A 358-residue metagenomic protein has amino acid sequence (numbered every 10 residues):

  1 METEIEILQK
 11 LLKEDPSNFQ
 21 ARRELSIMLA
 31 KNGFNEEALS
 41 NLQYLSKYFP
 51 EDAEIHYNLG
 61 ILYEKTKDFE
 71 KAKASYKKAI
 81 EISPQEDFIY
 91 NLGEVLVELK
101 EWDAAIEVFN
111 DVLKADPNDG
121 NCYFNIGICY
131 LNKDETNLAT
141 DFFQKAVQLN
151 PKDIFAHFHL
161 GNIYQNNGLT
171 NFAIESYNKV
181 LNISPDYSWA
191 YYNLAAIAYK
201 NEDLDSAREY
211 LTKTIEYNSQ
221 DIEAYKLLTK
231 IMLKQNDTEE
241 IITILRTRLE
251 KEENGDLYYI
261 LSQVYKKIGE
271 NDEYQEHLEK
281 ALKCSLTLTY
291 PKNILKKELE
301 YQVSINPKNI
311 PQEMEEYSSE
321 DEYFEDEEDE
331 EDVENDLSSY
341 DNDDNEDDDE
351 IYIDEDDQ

Functional and structural regions predicted by a protein language model:
M1-K10, N32-Y44, T66-K78, L99-D111 (+5 more regions): Structural signature of tandem alpha-helical TPR/SEL1-like repeats, specifically the intra-repeat loop/turn
E14, Y48-F49, E81-I82, A115 (+5 more regions): Structural marker of alpha-solenoid helical repeat scaffolds
S17, E51, P84-E86, N118 (+5 more regions): Short coil loop/turn residues that delineate tetratricopeptide repeat
Q20, E54, D87-F88, N121 (+5 more regions): Start-of-helix register in tetratricopeptide repeats
E81, E216-Y217, I222, L233 (+3 more regions): TPR/TPR-like (Sel1-like) alpha-helical repeat modules
V95, A196, T229-K234, Q263-I268 (+1 more regions): TPR/TPR-like alpha-solenoid helical repeat scaffolds
